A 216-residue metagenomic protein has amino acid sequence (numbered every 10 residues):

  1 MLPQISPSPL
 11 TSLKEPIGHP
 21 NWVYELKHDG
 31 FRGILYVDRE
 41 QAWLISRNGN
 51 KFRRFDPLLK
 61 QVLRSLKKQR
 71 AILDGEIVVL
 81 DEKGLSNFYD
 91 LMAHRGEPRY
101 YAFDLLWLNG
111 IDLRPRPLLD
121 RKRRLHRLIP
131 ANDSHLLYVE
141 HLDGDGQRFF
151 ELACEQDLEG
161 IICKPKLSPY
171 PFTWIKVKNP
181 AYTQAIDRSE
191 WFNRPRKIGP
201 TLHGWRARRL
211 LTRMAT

Functional and structural regions predicted by a protein language model:
M1-T216: Catalytic cores of nucleic-acid ligases and guanylyltransferases
